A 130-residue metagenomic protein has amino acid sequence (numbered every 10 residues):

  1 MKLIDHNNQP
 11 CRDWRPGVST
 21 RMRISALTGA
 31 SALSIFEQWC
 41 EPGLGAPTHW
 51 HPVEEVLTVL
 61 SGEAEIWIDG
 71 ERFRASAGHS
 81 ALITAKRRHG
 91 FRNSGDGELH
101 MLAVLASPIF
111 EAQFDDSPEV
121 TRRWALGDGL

Functional and structural regions predicted by a protein language model:
M1-A32, Q113-L130: A short, N-terminal "cap"/entry segment at the start of jelly-roll beta-barrel domains of the cupin/DSBH fold
T20, I35-H51: Conserved short histidine dyad/triad with adjacent acidic residue
I35-Q38, L82, D96-Q113: A short hydrophobic beta-strand segment most commonly corresponding to one strand of the jelly-roll/cupin
P52, E71, R87-R88, G97: A generic "binding-loop/recognition-motif" signal
E54-A64, D69: Glycine- and acidic-residue-biased ligand/ion/polar-headgroup-sensing regions
G70-K86: Short acidic-glycine-tyrosine-enriched beta hairpin
